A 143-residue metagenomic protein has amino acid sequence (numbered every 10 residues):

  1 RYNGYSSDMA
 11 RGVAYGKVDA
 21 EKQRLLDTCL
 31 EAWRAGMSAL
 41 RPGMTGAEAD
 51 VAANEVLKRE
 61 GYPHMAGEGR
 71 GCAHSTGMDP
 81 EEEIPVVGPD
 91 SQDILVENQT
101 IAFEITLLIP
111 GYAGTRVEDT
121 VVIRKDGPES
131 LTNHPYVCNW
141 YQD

Functional and structural regions predicted by a protein language model:
R1-D143: Active-site neighborhoods and metal-handling regions in enzymes and metal-associated proteins
